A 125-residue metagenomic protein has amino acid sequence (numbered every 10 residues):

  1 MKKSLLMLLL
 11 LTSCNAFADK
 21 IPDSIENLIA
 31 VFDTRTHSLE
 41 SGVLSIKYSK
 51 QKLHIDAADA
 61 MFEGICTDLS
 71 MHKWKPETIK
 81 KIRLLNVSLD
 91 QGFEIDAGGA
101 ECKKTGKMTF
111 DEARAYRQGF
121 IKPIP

Functional and structural regions predicted by a protein language model:
K2, F17-A18: Long terminal accessory regions outside catalytic cores
K2-L8: Sec-dependent signal peptide recognition, specifically the positively charged N-region followed immediately by
L9-L10, I124: Enrichment for repetitive, rod-forming helical segments
S13-N15: N-terminal signal peptide c-region/cleavage motif recognized by signal peptidases
I21-L53, W74-P125: Polar/charged, Gly/Pro-rich intrinsically disordered segments
D56-P76: Short, non-transmembrane amphipathic alpha-helical segments
